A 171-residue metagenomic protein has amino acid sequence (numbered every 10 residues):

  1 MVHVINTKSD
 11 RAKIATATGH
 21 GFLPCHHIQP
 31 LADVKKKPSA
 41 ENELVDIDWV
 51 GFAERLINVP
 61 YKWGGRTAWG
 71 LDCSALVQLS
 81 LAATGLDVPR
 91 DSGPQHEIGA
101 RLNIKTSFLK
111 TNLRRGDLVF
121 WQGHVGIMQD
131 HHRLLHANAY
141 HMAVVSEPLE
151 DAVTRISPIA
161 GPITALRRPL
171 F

Functional and structural regions predicted by a protein language model:
M1-R55, V59: Boundary regions of SH3-family modules and the immediately adjacent low-complexity/disordered segments in eukaryotic
P24-H27, D91, S146-P148: Helix N-cap / beta->alpha transition motif
P30, L102, T106-S107, Q129-F171: Aromatic- and glycine-rich peptidoglycan recognition patches
N42-R55, G64-R66, A83-T84, P148-L149: Intrinsically disordered, low-complexity proline/serine/threonine-rich regions that harbor SH3-binding proline-rich
Y61-L113: Catalytic cysteine-centered active-site loop
G116-D117: Structural motif
V125-G126: A conserved glycine-rich beta-strand in the N-terminal activation segment of trypsin-fold
